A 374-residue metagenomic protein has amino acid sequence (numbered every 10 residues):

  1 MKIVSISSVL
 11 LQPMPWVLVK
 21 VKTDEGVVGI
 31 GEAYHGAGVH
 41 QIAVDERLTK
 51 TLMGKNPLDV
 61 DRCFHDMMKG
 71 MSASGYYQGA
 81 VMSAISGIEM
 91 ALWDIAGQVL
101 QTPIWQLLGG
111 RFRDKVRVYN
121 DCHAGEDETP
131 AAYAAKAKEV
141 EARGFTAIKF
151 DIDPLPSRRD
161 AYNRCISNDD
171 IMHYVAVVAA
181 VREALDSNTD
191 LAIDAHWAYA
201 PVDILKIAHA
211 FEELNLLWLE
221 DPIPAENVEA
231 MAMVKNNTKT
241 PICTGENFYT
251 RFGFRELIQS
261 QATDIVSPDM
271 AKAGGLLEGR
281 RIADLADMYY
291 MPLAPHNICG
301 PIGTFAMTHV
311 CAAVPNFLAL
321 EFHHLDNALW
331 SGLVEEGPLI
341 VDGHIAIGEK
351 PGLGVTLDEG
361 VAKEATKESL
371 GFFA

Functional and structural regions predicted by a protein language model:
M1-V28, Y34, Q41, D326-S331 (+1 more regions): Structured beta-strand/loop patches that form or line metal/cofactor-binding pockets in enzymes
V21-K22, E46, K50, R62 (+6 more regions): Shared catalytic-loop signature of beta/alpha-barrel
K22-T102: Metal- or metallocofactor-binding catalytic centers and their adjacent structured scaffolds across diverse enzyme
G26, I88, Q101, I148 (+6 more regions): Conserved, mostly hydrophobic/aromatic
E89-E126, R143-T146: Glycine-rich, aromatic-flanked loop segments that form ligand/cofactor-binding clefts across common enzyme folds
K115, D121-A232, N237: Metal-dependent enolase-superfamily TIM-barrel catalytic cores that perform enediolate-based chemistry
L333-A374: C-terminal extensions of enzymes
